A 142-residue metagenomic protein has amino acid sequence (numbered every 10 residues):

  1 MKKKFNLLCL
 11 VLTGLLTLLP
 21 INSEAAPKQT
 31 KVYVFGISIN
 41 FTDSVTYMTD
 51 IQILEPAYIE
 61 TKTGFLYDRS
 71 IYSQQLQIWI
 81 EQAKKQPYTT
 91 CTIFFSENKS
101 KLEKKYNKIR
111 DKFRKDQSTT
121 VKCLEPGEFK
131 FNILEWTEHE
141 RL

Functional and structural regions predicted by a protein language model:
M1-K28: Bacterial Sec-dependent N-terminal signal peptides
A25-C91, K104, F113-L142: Acidic/polar low-complexity segments and flexible, solvent-exposed patches
T89-K99: Second-shell loop/turn segments in exported
K99-K105: Amphipathic, coiled-coil-like alpha-helical scaffolding segments used for oligomerization/assembly
